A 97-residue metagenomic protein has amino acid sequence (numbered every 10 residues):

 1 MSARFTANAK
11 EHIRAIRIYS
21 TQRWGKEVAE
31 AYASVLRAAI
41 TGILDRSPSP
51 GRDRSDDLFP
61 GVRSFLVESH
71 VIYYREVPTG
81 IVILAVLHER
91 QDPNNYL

Functional and structural regions predicted by a protein language model:
S2-L58, V62: Basic, Lys/Arg-enriched alpha-helical interface segments
S2-R4, L66, Y74-E76: A generic "structured core" feature
R37, V67-E68: Short Pro/Gly-enriched coil loops immediately N-terminal to beta-strands
H70-L97: Enriched for short, Lys/Arg-rich terminal
